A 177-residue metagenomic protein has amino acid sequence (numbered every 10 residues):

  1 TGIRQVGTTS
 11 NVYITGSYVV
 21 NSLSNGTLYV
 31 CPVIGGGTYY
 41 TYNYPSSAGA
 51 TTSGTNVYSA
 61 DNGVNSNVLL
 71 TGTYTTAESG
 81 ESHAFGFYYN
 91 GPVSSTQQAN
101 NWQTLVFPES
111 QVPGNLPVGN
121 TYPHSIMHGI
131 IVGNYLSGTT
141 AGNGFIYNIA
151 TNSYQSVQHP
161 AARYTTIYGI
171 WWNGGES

Functional and structural regions predicted by a protein language model:
T1-S177: Residue-level hotspots at or immediately adjacent to binding/recognition sites across diverse folds
